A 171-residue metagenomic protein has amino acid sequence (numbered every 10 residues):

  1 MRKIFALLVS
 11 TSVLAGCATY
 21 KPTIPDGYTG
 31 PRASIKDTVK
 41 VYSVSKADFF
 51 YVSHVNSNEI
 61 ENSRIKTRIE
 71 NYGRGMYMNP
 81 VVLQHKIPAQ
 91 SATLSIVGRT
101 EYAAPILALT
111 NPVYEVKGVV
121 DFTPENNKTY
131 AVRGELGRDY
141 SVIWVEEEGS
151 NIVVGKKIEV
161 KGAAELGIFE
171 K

Functional and structural regions predicted by a protein language model:
M1-T19: Sec-dependent bacterial lipoprotein signal peptides
C17-T123, K128-K171: Short loop/turn and low-complexity linker motifs enriched in small/turn-promoting residues
